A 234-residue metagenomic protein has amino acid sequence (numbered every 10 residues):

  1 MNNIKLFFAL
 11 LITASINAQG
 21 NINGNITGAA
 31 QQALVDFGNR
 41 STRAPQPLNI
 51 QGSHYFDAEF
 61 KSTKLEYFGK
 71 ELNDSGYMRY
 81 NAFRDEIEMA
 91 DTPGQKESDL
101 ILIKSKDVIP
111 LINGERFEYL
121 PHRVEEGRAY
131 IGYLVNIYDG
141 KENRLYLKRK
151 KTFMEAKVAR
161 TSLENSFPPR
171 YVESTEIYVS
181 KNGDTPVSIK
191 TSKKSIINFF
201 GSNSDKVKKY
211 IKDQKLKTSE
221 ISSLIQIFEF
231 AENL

Functional and structural regions predicted by a protein language model:
M1-G24, I227: Bacterial Sec-dependent N-terminal signal peptides
N2, I26, A33, T63 (+1 more regions): Generic hydrophobic, helix-prone segments enriched in Leu/Val/Ile
A18-G52: Sec-dependent signal peptide cleavage junction
N21, A29, K104-D107, S195 (+1 more regions): Exposed alpha-helical structural elements
G24, A33-D36, Y178-K181, I196-F199: Short hydrophobic/aromatic-rich motifs at helix boundaries and adjacent loops
S41, E59-F60, E220: Solvent-exposed, flexible loop/coil residues
F56-D57, T63-S188: Aromatic-patch recognition
S188-T191, I197-L234: Long, compositionally biased interface segments
